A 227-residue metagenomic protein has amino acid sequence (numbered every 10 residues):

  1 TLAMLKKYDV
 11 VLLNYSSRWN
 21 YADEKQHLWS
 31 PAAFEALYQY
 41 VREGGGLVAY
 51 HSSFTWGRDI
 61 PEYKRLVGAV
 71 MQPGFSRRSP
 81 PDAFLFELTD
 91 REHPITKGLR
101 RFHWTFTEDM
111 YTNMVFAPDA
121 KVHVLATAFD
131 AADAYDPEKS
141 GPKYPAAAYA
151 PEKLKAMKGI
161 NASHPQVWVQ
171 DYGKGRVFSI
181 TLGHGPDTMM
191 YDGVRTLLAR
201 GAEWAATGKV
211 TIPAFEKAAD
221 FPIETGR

Functional and structural regions predicted by a protein language model:
T1-A49, S53-G57: Helical hinge/lid and interdomain linker segments adjacent to catalytic or ligand-binding clefts that mediate domain
A3, A132-A134, S140-R227: Extracellular ligand-binding/catalytic regions of CAZymes and related secreted enzymes and adhesion modules
M4, A33-L37, D59, R91 (+2 more regions): Stable alpha-helical elements in mature extracytoplasmic
D9-Y15, V41, G46-H51, F86 (+4 more regions): Structural recognition of the beta-strand scaffold that forms the well-ordered cores of secreted hydrolase catalytic
S17-R18, F54-W56, R101, F129-A132 (+2 more regions): Short, solvent-exposed loop/turn segments at secondary-structure junctions
N20-Y21, A49, T55-I60, R65-L66 (+3 more regions): Short catalytic/ligand-binding loop motif for oxyanion handling, primarily in non-cytosolic enzymes, centered on
K64-G68, E108, F116-A120, R195-V210: Oxidoreductase and adenylate-handling cofactor-binding alpha/beta cores
A69-G173: Catalytic beta-strand/loop cores that center a nucleophilic Ser/Cys/Thr and support acyl-enzyme chemistry
